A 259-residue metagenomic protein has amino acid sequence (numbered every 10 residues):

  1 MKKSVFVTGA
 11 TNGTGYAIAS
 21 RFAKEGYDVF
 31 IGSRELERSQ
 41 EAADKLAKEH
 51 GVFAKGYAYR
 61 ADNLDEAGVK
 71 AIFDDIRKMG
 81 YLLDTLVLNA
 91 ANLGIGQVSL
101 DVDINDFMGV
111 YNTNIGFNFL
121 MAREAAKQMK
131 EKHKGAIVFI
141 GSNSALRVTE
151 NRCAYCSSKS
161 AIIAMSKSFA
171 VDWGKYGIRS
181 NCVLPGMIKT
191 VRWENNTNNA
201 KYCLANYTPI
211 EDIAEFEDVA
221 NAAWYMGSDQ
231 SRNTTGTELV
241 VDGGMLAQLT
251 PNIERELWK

Functional and structural regions predicted by a protein language model:
T11-G13, E35: Conserved glycine-rich cofactor-binding loop
K70, N92-M108, E131, N151-A154 (+2 more regions): Conserved mid-core segment of classical short-chain dehydrogenase/reductases
L100, R147-C153, K175, E211 (+1 more regions): Active-site loop immediately N-terminal to the catalytic Tyr-X3-Lys motif of short-chain dehydrogenase/reductase
L100-F119, K134, V138, Y155 (+2 more regions): Catalytic Tyr-X3-Lys loop
F119, K134, D212-V241, L246: C-terminal substrate-recognition "lid" of short-chain dehydrogenase/reductases
A122, S158, S166: Active-site helix of classical SDR
K127, V171-K175, R232: Alpha-helical segment proximal to the catalytic Tyr-Lys
S142: Residue(s) in the substrate-gating loop at a strand-loop-helix junction that position the organic substrate next
